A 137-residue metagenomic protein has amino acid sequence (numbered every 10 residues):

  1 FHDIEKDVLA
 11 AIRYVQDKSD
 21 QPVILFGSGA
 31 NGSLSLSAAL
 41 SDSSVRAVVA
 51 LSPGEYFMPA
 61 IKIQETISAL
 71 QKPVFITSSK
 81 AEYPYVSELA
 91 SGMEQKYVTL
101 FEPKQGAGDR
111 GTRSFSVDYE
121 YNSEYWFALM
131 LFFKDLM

Functional and structural regions predicted by a protein language model:
F1-K18: Alpha/beta-hydrolase active-site loop
F26-S35: Gly/Ala-rich beta-loop-alpha elbow adjacent to hydrolase catalytic centers
S43-Y56: A conserved short beta-strand
G54-Q71: Flexible "cap/lid" loop of the alpha/beta hydrolase fold
F57, S78-Y85: Acidic catalytic loop of the alpha/beta-hydrolase fold
L70, F75-S78: Short beta-strand/loop motif that positions the catalytic acidic residue of the alpha/beta-hydrolase fold
V86-F101: Conserved loop-alpha-helix segment in the C-terminal half of the alpha/beta-hydrolase fold that carries the catalytic
V98-M137: C-terminal catalytic histidine-bearing segment of alpha/beta-hydrolase fold enzymes
